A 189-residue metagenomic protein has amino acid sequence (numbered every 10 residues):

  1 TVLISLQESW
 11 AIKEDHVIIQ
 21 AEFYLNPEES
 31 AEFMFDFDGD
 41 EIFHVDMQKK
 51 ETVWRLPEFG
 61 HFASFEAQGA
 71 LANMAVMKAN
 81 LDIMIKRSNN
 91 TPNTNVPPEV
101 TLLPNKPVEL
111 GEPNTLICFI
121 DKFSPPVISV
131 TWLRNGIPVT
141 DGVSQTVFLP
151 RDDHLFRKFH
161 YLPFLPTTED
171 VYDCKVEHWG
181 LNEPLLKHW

Functional and structural regions predicted by a protein language model:
T1-W189: Terminal anchoring/processing modules of extracellular glycoproteins
